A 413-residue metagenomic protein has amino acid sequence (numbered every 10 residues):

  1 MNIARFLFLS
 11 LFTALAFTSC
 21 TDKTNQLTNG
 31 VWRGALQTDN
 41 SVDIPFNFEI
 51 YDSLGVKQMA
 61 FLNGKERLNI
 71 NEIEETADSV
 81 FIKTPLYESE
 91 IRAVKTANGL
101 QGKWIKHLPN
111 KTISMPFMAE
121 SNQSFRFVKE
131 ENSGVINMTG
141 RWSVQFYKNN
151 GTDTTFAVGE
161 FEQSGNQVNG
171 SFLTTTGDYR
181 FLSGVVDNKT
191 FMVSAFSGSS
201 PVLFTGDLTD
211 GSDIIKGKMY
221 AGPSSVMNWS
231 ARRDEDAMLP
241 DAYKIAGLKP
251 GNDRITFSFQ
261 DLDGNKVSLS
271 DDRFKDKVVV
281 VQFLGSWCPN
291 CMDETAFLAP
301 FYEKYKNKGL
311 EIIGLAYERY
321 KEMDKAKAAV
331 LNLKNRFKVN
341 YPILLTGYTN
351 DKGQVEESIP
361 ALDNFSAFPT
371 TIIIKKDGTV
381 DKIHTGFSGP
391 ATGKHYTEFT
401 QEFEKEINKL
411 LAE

Functional and structural regions predicted by a protein language model:
M1-V31: Bacterial Sec-dependent N-terminal signal peptides
T28-K95, V128-K129, I136-D210: Central antiparallel beta-sheet cores of small beta-barrel/beta-sandwich binding domains
N110-F146, A242-L248, I255-T256: Surface-exposed beta-loop interaction hotspot
D234-D271, Y348-T349: N-terminal "domain-start" segment that seeds a small globular fold
V267-M292, L298, E311-I313: Short active-site neighborhood of thiol/selenol oxidoreductases, capturing the structured segment around
D293-K338, T349-S358: Structural microenvironment flanking redox-active thiols in thiol-disulfide oxidoreductases
K338-P342, P360-I372: Structural micro-motif
A367-E413: Thiol-/selenol-based redox modules, centered on thioredoxin-like and closely related oxidoreductase domains
